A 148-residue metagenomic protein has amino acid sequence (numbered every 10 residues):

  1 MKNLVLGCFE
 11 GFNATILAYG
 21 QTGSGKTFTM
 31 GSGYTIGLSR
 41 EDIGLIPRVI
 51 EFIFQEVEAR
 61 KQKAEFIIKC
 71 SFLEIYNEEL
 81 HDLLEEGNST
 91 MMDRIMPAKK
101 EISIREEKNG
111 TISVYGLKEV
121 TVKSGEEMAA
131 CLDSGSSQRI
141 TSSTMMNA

Functional and structural regions predicted by a protein language model:
M1-Q21, G31-A148: P-loop NTPase "switch/coupling" elements that transmit nucleotide state to mechanical/effector output
K26: Conserved lysine of the Walker
